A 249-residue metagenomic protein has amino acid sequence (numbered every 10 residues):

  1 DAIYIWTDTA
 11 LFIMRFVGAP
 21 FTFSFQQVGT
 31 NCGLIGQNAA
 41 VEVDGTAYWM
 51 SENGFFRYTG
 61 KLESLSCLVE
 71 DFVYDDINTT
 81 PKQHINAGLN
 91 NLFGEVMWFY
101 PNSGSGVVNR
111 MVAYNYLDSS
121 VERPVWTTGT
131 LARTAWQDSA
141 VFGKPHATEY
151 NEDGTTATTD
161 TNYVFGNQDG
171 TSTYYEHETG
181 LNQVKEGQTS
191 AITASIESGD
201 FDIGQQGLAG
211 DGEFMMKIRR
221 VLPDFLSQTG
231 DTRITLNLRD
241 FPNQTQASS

Functional and structural regions predicted by a protein language model:
Y4-G29: Surface-exposed extracellular loop regions of Gram-negative outer-membrane beta-barrel proteins
Q27-T46, E52-S249: Beta-sheet repeat architectures centered on beta-propellers
